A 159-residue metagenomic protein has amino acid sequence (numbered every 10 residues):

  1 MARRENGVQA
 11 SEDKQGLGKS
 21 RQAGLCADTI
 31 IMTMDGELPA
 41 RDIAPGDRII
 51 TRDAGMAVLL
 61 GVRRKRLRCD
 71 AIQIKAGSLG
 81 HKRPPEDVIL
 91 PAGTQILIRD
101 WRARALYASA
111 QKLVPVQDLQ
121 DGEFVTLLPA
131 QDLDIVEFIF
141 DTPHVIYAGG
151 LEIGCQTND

Functional and structural regions predicted by a protein language model:
M1-P39, G150, T157-D159: Protein maturation boundaries and topogenic segments
C26-T33, I50-M56, L60-D159: Long beta-strand-rich cores associated with HINT superfamily self-processing modules
P39-A40, V58: A sequence-level detector of short linear motifs
R41-R48: Structural motif
